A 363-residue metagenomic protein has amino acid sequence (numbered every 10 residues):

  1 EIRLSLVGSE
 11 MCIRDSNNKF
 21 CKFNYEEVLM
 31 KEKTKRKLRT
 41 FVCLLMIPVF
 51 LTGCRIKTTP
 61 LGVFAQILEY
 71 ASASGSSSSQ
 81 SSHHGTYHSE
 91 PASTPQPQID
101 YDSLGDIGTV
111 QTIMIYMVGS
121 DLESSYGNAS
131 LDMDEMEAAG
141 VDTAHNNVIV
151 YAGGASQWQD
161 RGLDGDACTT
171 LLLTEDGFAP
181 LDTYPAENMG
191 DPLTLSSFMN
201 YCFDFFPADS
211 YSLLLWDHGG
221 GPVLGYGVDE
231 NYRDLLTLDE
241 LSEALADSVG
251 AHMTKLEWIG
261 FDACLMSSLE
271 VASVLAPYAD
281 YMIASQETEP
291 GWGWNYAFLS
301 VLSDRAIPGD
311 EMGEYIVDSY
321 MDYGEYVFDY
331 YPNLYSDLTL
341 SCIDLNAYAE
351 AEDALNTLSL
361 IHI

Functional and structural regions predicted by a protein language model:
E1-D15, I361-H362: Single conserved hydrophobic/aromatic residue that forms the stacking wall/gate of nucleotide- or nucleobase-binding
S9-E10, D15-L29: Short, Lys/Arg-enriched N-terminal segments with co-localized hydrophobic residues within the first ~10-30 amino acids
K31-V42: Bacterial N-terminal signal peptides that target proteins for export
T52-G53: C-terminal motif of bacterial Sec signal peptides marking the signal peptidase cleavage site
L68-A71, G75, Q80-P207: N-terminal extension/subdomain marker
A73-D106, P222, Y226-I361: Terminal, contiguous helix-loop blocks that mediate binding/assembly
T112-M117, N147-A152, Y211-L215, E257-F261 (+1 more regions): Structural recognition of the beta-strand scaffold that forms the well-ordered cores of secreted hydrolase catalytic
A152-M253, A263-C264, L269-E270, Q286-E287: Catalytic-core segments of thiol-dependent peptidases
